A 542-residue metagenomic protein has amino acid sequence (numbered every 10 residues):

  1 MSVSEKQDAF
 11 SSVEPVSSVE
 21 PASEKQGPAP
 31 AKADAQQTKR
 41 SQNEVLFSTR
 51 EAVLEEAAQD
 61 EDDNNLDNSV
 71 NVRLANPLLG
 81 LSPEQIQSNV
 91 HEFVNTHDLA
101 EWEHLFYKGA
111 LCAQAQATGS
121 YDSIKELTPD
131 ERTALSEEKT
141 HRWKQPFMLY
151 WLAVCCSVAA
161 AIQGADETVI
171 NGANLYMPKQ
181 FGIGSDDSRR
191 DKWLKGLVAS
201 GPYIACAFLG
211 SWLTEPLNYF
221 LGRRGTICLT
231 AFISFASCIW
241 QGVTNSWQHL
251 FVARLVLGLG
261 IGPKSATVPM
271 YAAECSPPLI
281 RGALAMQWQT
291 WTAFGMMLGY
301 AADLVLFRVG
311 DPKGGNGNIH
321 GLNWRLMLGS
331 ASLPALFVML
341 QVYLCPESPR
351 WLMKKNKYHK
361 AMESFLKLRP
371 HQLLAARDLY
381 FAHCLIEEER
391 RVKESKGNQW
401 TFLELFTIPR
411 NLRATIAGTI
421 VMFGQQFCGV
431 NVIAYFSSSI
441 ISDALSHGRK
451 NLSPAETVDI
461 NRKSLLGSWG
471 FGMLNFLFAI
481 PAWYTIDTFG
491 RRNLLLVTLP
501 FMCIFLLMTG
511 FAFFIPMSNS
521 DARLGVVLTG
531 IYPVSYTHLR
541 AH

Functional and structural regions predicted by a protein language model:
S2-L366, R390-H542: Alpha-helical transmembrane bundle of multi-pass membrane proteins
R369-Q372: Short helix/loop segments within enzyme catalytic domains that coordinate or immediately flank catalytic cofactors
A375-E387: Short, well-structured alpha-helical segments
